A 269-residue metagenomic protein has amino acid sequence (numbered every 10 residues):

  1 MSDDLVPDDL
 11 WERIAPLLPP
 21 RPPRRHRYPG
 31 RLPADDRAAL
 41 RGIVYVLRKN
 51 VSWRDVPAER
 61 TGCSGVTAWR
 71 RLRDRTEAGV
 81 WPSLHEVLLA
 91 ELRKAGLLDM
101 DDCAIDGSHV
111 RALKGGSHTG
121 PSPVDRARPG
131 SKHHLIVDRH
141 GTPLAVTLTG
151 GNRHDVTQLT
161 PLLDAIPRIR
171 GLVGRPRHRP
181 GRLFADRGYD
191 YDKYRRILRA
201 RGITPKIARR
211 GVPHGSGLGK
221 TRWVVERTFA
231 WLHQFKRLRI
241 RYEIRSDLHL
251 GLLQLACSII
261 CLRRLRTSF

Functional and structural regions predicted by a protein language model:
M1-F269: Short alpha-helical elements
